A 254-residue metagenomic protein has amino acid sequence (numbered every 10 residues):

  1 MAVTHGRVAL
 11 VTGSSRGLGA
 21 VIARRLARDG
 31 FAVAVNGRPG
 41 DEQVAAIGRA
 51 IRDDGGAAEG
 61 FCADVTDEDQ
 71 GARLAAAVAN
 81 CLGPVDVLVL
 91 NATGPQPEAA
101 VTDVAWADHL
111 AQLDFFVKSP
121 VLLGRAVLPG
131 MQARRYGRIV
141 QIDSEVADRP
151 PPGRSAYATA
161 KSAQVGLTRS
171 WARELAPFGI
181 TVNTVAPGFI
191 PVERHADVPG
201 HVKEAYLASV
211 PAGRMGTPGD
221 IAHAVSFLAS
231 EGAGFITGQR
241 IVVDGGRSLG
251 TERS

Functional and structural regions predicted by a protein language model:
V8, S15-R16: Conserved glycine-rich cofactor-binding loop
A72, G94-L110, G153-A156, R194-G200 (+1 more regions): Conserved mid-core segment of classical short-chain dehydrogenase/reductases
E98, R149, S226, T237-S254: Short C-terminal tail/terminal secondary-structure segment of NAD(P)H-dependent dehydrogenase/reductase domains
T102-V121, Y136, V140, Q164 (+2 more regions): Catalytic Tyr-X3-Lys loop
G124, A160, T168: Active-site helix of classical SDR
P129, R173-E174, G234: Alpha-helical segment proximal to the catalytic Tyr-Lys
S144: Residue(s) in the substrate-gating loop at a strand-loop-helix junction that position the organic substrate next
A176, T181, I236-G238: Short, small/polar-rich loop/turn modules that mediate ligand/substrate recognition or access, typified
